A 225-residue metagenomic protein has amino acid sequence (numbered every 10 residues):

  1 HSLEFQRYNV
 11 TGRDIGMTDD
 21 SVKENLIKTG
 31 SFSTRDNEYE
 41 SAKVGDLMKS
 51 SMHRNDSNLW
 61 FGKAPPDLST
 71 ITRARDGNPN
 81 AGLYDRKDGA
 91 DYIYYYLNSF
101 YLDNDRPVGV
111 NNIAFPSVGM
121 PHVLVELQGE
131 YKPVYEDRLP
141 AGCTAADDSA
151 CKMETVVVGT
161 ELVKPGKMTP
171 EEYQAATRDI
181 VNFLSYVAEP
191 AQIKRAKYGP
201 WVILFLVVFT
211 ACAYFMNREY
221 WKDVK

Functional and structural regions predicted by a protein language model:
E4-P165, Q174-R178, L184-S185: Extracytoplasmic electron-transfer domains, predominantly the class I c-type cytochrome c fold
Y101, S185-A188, M216, Y220: Hydrophobic/aromatic-lined pockets within catalytic cores
L162-K164, A191, R218, K222: C-terminal lobe and adjacent flexible extensions of AdoMet/dcAdoMet transferase-like proteins
P170-K194, Y198: Juxtamembrane amphipathic/hinge helix adjacent to a transmembrane helix
R195-K225: Juxtamembrane interface at the cytosolic side of transmembrane helices
